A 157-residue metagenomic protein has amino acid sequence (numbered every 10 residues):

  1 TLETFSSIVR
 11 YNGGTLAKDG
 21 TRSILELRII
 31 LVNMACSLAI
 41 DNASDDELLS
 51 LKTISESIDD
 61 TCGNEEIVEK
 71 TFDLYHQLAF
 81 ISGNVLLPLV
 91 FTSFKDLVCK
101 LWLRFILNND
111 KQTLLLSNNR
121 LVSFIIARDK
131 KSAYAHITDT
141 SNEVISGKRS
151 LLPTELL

Functional and structural regions predicted by a protein language model:
T1-L27, L31: Short linear motifs at protein or domain termini
I24-L103, T113-N118, S132-G147: Conserved amphipathic alpha-helical segments that form helical-bundle/coiled-coil interaction surfaces
L152-L157: …primarily DNA-binding HTH/wHTH and HhH modules…
